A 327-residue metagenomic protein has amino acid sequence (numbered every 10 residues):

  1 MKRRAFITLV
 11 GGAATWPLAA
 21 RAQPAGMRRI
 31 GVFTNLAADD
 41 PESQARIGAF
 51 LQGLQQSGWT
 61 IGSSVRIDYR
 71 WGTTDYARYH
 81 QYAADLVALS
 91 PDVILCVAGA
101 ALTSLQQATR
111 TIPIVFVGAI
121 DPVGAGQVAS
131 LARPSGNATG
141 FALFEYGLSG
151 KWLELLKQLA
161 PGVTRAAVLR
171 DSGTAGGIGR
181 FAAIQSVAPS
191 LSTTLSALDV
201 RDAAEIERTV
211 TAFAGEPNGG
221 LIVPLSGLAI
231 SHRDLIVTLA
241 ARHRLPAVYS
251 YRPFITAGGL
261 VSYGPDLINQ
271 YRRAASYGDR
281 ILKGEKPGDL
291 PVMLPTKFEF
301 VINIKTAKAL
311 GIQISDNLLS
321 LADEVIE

Functional and structural regions predicted by a protein language model:
M1-E327: Short hydrophobic alpha-helices and adjacent helix-cap/hinge residues
